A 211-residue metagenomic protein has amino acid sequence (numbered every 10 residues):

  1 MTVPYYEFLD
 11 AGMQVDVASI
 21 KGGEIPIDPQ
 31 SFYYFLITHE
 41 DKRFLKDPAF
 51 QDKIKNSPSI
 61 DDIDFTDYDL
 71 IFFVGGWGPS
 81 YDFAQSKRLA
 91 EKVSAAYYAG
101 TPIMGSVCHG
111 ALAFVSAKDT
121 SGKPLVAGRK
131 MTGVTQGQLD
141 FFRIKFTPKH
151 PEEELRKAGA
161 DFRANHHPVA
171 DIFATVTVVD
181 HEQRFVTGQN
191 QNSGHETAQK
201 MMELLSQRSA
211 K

Functional and structural regions predicted by a protein language model:
M1-T101, L112-K211: Extended, subdomain-level signal for the structured scaffold at the beginning of enzyme domains
S106-G110: Short, thiol/selenol-centered motifs that function as redox-active sites or metal-ligating centers
